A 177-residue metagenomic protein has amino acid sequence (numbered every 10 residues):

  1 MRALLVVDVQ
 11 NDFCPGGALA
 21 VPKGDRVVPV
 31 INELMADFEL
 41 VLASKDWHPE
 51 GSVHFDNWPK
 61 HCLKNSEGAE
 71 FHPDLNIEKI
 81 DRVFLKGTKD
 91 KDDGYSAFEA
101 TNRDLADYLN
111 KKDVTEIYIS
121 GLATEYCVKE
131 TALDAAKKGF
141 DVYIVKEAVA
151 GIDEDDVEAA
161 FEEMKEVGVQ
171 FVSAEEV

Functional and structural regions predicted by a protein language model:
M1-D90, A106, D141, I152-V177: Active-site acidic carboxylates
V7, D46, L122-T124, E147: Cofactor-binding loop segments of dinucleotide-utilizing enzymes, especially the Rossmann-like FAD- and NAD(P)+-binding
I31-L34, K129-K137: Histidine-anchored nucleotide/phosphate-binding helix
V41-A43, V114-S120: Short glycine-rich phosphate-binding loop at a beta-alpha junction
D90-K112: Alpha-helical scaffold elements lining the catalytic groove of polysaccharide deacetylases
Y118-G121, F140-E154: A short glycine-rich beta-strand->turn/loop micro-motif centered on a GG-aromatic cluster
Y126-E130, G151-E154: Short active-site-adjacent structural elements
